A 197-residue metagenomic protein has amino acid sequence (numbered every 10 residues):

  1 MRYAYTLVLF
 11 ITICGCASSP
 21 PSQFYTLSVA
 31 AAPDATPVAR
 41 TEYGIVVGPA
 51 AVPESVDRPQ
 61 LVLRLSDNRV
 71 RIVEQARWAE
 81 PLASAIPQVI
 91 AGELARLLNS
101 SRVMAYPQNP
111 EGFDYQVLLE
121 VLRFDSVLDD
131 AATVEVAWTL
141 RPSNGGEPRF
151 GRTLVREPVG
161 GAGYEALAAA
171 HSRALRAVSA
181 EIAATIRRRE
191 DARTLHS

Functional and structural regions predicted by a protein language model:
M1-C16: Sec-dependent bacterial lipoprotein signal peptides
T12, V46, E120: Conserved Rossmann-like nucleotide-binding pocket used by diverse enzymes that bind dinucleotide cofactors
C16-L82, D191-S197: A structural "domain/chain start" motif
A17-A35, R40-T41, G92, L97-N144 (+1 more regions): Surface-exposed short loop/turn segments
G48-A50, L61-S66, T139, S143 (+1 more regions): Generic beta-structure capping elements
V70-R77, G145-A180, A184: Short secondary-structure boundary motifs at beta->alpha junctions and helix caps
A91, A95-N99, A183-D191: Sec-exported extracytoplasmic/periplasmic mature domains
